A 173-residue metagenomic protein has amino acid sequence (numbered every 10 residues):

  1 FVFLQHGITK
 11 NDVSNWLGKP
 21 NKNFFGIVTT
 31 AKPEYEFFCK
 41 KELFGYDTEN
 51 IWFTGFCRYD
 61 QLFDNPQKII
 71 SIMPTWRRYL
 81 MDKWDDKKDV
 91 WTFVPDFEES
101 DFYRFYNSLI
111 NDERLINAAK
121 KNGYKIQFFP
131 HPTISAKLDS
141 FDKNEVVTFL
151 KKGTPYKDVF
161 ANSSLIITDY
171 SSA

Functional and structural regions predicted by a protein language model:
F1-L62: Active-site and donor-binding regions of nucleotide-sugar-utilizing enzymes
F3, T154-A173: A donor-sugar binding/catalytic signature common to diverse glycosyltransferases and related nucleotide-sugar
G7-K10, K32-Y35, C57-Y59, T75-Y79 (+3 more regions): Short, solvent-exposed loop/turn segments at secondary-structure junctions
P20, A118, D158-F160: Structural alpha-helical scaffold elements that stabilize or flank donor/cofactor-binding regions in carbohydrate
F25, K68, S163-S164: Conserved acidic residues
C57-S140: Conserved catalytic-core segment of nucleotide-activated headgroup transferases in glycan assembly
K137-K152: Nucleotide-activated donor-binding/catalytic signature segment of Leloir-type glycosyltransferases, i.e., the conserved
